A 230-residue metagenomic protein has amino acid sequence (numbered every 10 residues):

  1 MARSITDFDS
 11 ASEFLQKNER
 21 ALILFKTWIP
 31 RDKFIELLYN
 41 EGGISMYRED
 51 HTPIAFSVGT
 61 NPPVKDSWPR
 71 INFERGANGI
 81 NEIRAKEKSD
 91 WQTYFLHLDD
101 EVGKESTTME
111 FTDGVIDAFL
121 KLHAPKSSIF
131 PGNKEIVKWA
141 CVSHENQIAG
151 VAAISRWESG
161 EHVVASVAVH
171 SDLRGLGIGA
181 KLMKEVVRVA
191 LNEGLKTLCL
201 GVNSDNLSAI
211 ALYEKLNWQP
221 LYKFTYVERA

Functional and structural regions predicted by a protein language model:
M1-L24, D90, Y94-S128: Short amphipathic alpha-helix that is part of the acyltransferase structural core
A2-F8, S12-I71, A152-H162: Conserved donor-binding loop and adjoining core beta-sheet/short helix segment in diverse acyl/aminoacyl transferases
G42-I44, R48-E105, V227: Acyl-donor-binding surface of acyltransferase catalytic domains
P53, Q147-G150, S208: Glycine-rich acetyl-CoA-binding "A-motif" of GNAT/NAT acetyltransferases
P63-V64, V169, G175-N192, I210-K215: Conserved acetyl-CoA-binding loop-helix of GNAT-fold acetyltransferases
F73-N78, L200-I210, Y226-A230: Conserved beta-strand-loop-alpha-helix junction that forms the acyl-donor binding cleft
E87-H97, G201, E214, Q219-A230: Conserved catalytic-core motifs of GNAT/GCN5-like acyltransferases
I129-K138, S143-E145, A149-A168: A conserved beta-strand-loop-helix scaffold within acyl/acetyltransferase catalytic domains
